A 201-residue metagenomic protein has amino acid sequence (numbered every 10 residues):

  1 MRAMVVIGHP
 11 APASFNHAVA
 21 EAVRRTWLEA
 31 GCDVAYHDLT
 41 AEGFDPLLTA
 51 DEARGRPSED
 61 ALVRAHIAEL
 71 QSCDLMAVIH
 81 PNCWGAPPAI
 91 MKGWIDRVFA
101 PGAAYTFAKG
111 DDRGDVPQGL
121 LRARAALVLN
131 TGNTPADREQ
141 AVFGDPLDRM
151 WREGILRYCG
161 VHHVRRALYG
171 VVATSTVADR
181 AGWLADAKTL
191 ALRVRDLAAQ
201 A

Functional and structural regions predicted by a protein language model:
R2, D33-A35, R124-A126, H162-H163: Residues at the starts of beta-strands that form the adenosine-phosphate
R2-C32, H37: N-terminal beta1-alpha1 ligand-phosphate binding loop
A13-S14, D45, G85-P88, A136-R138 (+1 more regions): Short catalytic/ligand-binding loop motif for oxyanion handling, primarily in non-cytosolic enzymes, centered on
C32-G43, A167-G170: A short beta-strand-loop structural module common to alpha/beta enzyme folds
L39-S58, R180: N-terminal beta-loop-helix "entrance" segment that forms/cooperates in small-molecule cofactor or anionic ligand
A53-S72, W183-V194: Glycine-rich, highly charged phosphate/nucleotide-binding loops
E59-R152: Helix-loop-strand module that forms the ligand-binding subsite of alpha/beta enzymes
R138-A201: Glycine-rich phosphate/pyrophosphate-binding loop and the adjoining helix
